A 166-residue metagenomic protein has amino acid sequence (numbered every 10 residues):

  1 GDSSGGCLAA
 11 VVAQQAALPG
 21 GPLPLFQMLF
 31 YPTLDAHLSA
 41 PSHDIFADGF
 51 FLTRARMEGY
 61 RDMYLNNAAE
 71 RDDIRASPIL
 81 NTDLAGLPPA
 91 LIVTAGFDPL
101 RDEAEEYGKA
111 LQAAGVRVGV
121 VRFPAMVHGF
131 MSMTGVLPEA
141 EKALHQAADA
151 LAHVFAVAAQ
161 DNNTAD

Functional and structural regions predicted by a protein language model:
G1-D166: Alpha/beta-hydrolase superfamily serine-hydrolase fold, recognizing
